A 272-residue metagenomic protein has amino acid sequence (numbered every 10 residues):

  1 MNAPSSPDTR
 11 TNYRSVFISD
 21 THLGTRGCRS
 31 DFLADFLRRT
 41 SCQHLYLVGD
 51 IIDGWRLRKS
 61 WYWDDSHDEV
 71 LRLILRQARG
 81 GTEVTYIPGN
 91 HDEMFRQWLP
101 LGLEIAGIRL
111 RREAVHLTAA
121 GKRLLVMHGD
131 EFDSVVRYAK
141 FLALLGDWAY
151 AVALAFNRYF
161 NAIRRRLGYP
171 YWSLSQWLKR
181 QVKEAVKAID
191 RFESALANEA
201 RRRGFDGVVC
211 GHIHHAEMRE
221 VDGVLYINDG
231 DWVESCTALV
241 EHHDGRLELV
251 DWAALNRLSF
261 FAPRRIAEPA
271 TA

Functional and structural regions predicted by a protein language model:
N2, D8-R14, L23-A119: Core catalytic region of metal-dependent phosphoesterases/phosphodiesterases, especially metallo-beta-lactamase-like
N2-A3, W252-A272: C-terminal regulatory/interaction regions
I18-S19, L45-G49, T85-N90, R111 (+3 more regions): Active-site neighborhood of phospho(di)ester-bond hydrolases with catalytic His/Asp-centered motifs
T21-H22, I52, D130, A253: Anionic group-transfer/hydrolysis microenvironments
G102-E113, D130, S134-L144, R191-A253: Conserved beta-sheet core of the metallophosphoesterase superfamily
A119-A120, V221: Structural motif
A120-H128: Hydrophobic, well-structured mid-protein blocks that either form specific transmembrane helices
M127-F192: Active-site-proximal loop/helix segment associated with metal-binding centers of metalloenzymes
